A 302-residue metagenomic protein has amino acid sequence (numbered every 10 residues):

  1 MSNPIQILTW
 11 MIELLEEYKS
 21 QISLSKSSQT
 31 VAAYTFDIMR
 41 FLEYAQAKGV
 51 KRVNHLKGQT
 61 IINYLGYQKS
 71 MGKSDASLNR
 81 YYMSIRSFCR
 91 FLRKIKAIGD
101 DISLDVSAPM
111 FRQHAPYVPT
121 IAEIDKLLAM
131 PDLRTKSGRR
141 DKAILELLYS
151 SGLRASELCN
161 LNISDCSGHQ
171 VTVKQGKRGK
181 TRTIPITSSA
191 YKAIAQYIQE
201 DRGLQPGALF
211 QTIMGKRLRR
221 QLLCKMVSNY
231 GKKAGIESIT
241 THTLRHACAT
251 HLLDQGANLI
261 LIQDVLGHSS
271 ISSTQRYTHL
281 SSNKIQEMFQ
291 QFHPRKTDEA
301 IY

Functional and structural regions predicted by a protein language model:
M1-Y302: Conserved catalytic core of the tyrosine transesterase superfamily
